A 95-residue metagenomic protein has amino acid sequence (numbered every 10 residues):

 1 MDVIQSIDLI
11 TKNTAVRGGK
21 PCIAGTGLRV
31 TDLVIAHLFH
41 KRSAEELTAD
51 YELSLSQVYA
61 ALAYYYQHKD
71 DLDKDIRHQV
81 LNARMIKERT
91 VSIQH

Functional and structural regions predicted by a protein language model:
D2-I4, L9-I10, V16, L38-F39 (+4 more regions): Long, charge-rich, low-complexity intrinsically disordered regions
D8-L28: Short, Lys/Arg-enriched anionic-surface-contact patches
I23-G25, E52-L55: Structural motif
G27-K41: Short, amphipathic alpha-helical "recognition" segments used to contact nucleic acids or chromatin
